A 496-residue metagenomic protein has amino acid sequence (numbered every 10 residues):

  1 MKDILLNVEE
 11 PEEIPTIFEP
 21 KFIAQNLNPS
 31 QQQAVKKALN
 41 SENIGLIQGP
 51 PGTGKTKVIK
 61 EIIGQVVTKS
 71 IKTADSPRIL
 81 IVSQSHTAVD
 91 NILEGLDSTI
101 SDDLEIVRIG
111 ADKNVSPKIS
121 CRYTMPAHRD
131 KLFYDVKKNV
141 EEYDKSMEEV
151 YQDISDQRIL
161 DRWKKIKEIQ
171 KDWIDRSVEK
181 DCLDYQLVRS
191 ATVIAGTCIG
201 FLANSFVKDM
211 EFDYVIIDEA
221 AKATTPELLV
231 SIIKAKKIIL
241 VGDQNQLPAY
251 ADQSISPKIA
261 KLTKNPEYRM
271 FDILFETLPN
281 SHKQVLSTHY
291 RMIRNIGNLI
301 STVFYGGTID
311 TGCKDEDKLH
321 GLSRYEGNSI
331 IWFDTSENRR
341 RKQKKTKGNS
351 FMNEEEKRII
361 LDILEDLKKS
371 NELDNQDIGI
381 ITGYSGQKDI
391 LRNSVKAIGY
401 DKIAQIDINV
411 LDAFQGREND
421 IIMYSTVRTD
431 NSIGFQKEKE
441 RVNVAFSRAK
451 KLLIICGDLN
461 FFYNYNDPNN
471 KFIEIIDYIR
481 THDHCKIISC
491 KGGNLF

Functional and structural regions predicted by a protein language model:
M1-D3, L132-D135, E142, E149 (+7 more regions): Exposed alpha-helical structural elements
M1-F22, P126-I154: Long, low-complexity intrinsically disordered regions enriched in Ser/Thr/Asp/Glu with frequent Gly/Pro
L6-H128, S177-Y305, F461, F472-D483: ASCE P-loop NTPase helicase motor core
E19, R176, K344-G348: Short amphipathic alpha-helical segments at helix-loop
N26, P50-T53, E141-K145, E149-Q157 (+2 more regions): Short, conserved sequence motifs enriched in acidic/basic residues, glycine, and aromatics that mark functional "hot
S76, I199-I217, A221-F496: Conserved helicase motor core of SF1/SF2 NTP-dependent helicases
Q152-V193: Conserved P-loop NTPase mechanochemical-coupling segment
